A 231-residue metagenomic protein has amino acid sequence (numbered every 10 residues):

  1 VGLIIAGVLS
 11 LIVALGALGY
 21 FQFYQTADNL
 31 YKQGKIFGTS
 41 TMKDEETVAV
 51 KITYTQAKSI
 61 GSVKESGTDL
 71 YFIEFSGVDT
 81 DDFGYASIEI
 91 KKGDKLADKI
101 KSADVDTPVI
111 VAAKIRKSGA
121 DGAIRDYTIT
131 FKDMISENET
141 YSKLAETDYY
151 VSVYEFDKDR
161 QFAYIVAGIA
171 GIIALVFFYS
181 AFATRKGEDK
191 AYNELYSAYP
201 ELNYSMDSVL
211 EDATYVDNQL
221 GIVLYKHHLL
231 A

Functional and structural regions predicted by a protein language model:
V1-L3, V153-Y164: Short, Lys/Arg-rich cytosolic juxtamembrane segment immediately N-terminal
V1-Y31: Hydrophobic secretory-pathway targeting helix
F21-M42, E188-S197: Alpha-helical transmembrane signal-anchor/signal-peptide segments
Y31-R116: Membrane-proximal low-complexity regions enriched in glycine and acidic/polar residues
K51-T53, H227-A231: Phosphoinositide-dependent membrane-docking surfaces
S102-F156: Extended, hydrophilic extramembrane loops/domains of integral membrane proteins
K158-K186: Selective detector of the "anchor" transmembrane alpha-helix that sits immediately C-terminal
Y179-V223: Anionic N-terminal interaction surfaces
